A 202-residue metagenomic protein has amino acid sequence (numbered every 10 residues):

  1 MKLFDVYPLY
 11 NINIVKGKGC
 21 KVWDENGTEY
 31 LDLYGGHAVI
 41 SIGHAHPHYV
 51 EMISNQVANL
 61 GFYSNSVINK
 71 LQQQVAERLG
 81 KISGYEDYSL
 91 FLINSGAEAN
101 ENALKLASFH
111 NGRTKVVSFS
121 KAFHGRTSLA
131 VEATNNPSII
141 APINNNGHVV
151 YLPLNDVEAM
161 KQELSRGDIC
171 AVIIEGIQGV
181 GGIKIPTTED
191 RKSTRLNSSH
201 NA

Functional and structural regions predicted by a protein language model:
M1-K21, Q56, R78: Active-site-adjacent loop/helix segments that line or gate small-molecule/cofactor pockets in enzymes
D24-E25: Short, acidic, Ser/Thr-enriched surface-loop or helix-capping motifs
T28-E29, I183: Residue-level signal for well-ordered, solvent-exposed loop/turn and beta-edge residues enriched in charged/polar side
E29-R113: Glycine-rich loop-to-alpha-helix module at the N-terminal edge of alpha/beta enzyme cores
L31-Y34, A171-Q178: Short beta-strands and strand-loop turn motifs
E77-A171: PLP-dependent aspartate aminotransferase-fold enzymes
Q162, I177-R195: Active-site core of PLP-dependent enzymes with the aminotransferase class I/II
L196-A202: Single conserved hydrophobic/aromatic residue that forms the stacking wall/gate of nucleotide- or nucleobase-binding
